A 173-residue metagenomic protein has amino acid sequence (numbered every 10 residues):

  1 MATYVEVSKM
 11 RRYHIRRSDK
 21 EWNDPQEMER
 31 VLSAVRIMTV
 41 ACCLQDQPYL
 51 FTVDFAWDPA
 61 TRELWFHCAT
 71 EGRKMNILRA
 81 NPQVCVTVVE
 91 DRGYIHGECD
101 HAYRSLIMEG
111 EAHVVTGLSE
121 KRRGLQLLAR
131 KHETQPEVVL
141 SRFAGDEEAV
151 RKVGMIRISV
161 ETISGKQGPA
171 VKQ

Functional and structural regions predicted by a protein language model:
M1-V7, P59-L78: An N-terminal domain-start capping segment
A2-D19, G93-Q173: Charged, gly/pro-rich active-site loop segments
R11-T39: Short, basic/aromatic recognition patches
V31-L32, I77-L78, L128: A generic structural signal for nonpolar/aromatic side chains embedded in well-ordered alpha-helices
S33-V35, N81, V150-V153: Short gly/pro-enriched beta-turn/loop segments at secondary-structure junctions
V35-T70, V86: Short beta-strand segments
T39, W65, C85, E109 (+1 more regions): Beta-strand secondary-structure signal
K74-Y103: Helix-adjacent hinge/juxtasegments
